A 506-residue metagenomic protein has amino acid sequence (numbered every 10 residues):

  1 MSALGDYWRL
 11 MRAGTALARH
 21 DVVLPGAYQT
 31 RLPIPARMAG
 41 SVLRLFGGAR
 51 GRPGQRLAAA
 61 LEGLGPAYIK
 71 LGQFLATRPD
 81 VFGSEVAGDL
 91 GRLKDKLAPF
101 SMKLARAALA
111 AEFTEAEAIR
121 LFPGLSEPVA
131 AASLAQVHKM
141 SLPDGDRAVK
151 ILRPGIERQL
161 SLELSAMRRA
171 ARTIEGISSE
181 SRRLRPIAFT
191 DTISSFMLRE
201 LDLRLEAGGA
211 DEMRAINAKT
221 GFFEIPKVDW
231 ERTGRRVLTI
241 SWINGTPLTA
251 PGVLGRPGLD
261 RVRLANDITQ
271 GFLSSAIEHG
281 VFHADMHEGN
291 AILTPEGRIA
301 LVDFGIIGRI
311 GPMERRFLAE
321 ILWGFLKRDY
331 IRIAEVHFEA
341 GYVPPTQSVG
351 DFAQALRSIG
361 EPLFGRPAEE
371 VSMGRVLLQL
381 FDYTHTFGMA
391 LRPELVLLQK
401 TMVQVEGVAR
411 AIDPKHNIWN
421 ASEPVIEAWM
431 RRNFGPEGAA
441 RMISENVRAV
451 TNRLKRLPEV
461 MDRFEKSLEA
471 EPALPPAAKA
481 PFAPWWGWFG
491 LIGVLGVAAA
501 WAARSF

Functional and structural regions predicted by a protein language model:
M1-Q136, M140, R147, R158-A188 (+1 more regions): N-terminal accessory/targeting segments that precede structured cores
A3-Y7, R50-G54, L61-L64, A76 (+16 more regions): Conserved phosphate/pyrophosphate-binding and hydrolysis machinery centered on Walker-type P-loop NTPases, extending
A18-H20, Q29-I34, D191, G234 (+3 more regions): Helix-rich C-lobe and terminal helical cap/extension of kinase-like folds
G91-A98, A110, I119-R120, E157-F282 (+7 more regions): ATP-dependent phospho-/nucleotidyl transfer catalytic cores
M140, H279, A284-M286: Residue immediately N-terminal to the catalytic "proton-acceptor" Asp in the protein kinase catalytic loop
K150-L152: Conserved beta3-strand ATP-binding lysine motif
G289-L293: Hydrophobic residue at the +6 position relative to the catalytic HRD Asp in the kinase catalytic loop
A499-F506: Juxtamembrane boundary at the C-terminal end of a transmembrane helix
